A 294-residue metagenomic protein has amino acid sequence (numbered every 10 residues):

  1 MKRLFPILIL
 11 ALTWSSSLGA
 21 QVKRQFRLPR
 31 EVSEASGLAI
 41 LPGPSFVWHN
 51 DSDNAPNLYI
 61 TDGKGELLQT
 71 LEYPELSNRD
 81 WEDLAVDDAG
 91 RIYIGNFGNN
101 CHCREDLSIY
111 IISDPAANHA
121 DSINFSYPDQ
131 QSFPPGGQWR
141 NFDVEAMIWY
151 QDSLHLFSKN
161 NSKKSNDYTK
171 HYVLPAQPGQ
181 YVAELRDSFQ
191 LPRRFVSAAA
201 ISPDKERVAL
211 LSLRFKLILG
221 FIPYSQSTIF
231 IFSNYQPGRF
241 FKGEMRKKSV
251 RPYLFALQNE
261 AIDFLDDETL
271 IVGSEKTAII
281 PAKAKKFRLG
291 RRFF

Functional and structural regions predicted by a protein language model:
M1-K23: Bacterial Sec-dependent N-terminal signal peptides
Q21-F294: Sequence/structural signature of beta-propeller domains
